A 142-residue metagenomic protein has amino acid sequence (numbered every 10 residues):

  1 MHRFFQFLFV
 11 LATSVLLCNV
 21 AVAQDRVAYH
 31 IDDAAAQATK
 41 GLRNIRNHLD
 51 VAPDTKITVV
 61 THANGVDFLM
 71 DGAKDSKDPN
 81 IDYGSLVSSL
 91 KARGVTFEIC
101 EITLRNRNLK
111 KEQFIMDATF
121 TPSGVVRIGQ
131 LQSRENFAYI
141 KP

Functional and structural regions predicted by a protein language model:
M1-F9: Bacterial N-terminal signal peptides that target proteins for export
C18-A23: Sec/Tat signal peptide C-region and signal peptidase I cleavage site
Q24-R26, P53-I57, A92-T96, R134-F137: Loop/turn elements at helix/coil->beta-strand transitions in domains of secreted/extracellular proteins
H30-A34, V60-N64, C100-L104, S123 (+1 more regions): Active-site-proximal beta-strand/loop segments in catalytic clefts of secreted hydrolases
D32-V59: N-terminal targeting signals for Sec/Tat export/insertion, comprising classic cleavable signal peptides
A38-N44, G65, P79, Y83-L86 (+1 more regions): Stable alpha-helical elements in mature extracytoplasmic
N64-E112: Mid-chain, structured segments of secreted extracytoplasmic proteins
D117-P142: C-terminal partner/receptor-binding element of secreted or periplasmic proteins
